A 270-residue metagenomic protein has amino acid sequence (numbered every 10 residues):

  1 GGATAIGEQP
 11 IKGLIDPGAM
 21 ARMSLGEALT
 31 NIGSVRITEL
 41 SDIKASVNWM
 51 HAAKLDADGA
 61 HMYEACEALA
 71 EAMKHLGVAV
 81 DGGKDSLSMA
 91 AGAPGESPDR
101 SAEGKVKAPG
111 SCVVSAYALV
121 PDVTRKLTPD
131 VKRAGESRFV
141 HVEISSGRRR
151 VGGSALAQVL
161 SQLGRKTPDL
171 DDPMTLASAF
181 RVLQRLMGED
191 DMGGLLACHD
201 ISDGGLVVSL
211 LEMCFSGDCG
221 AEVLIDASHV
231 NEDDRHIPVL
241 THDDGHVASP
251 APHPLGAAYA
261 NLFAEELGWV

Functional and structural regions predicted by a protein language model:
G1-G147, G153-G164, N261-L262: Glycine-rich phosphate/pyrophosphate-binding loop regions near the starts of catalytic domains
G1-T4, P17-A21, L29, D130-G217 (+3 more regions): Long hydrophobic segments that form regular secondary structure
D58-A72, L76-D81, D85-V113, L163-R165 (+1 more regions): Glycine-/charge-enriched secondary-structure boundary and capping motifs
